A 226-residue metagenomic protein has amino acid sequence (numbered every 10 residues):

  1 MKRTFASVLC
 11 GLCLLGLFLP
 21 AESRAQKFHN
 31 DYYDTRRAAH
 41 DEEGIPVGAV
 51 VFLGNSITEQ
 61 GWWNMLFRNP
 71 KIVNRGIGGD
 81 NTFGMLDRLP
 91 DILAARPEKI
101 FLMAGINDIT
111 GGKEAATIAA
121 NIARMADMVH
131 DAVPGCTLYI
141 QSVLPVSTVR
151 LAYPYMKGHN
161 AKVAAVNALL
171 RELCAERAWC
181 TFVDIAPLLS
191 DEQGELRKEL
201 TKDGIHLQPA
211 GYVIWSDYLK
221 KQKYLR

Functional and structural regions predicted by a protein language model:
M1-S7: Positively charged n-region of N-terminal signal peptides that target proteins for export
L9-L17: Bacterial N-terminal signal peptides
C10, I45-P46, K198-E199: Short hydrophobic "helix-edge" motifs at membrane interfaces and signal-peptide entry regions
R24-K99: Serine-esterase "nucleophile elbow" of acetyl-processing enzymes
M65-K71, L86-R226: Alpha-helical cap/lid subdomain in secreted, periplasmic, or secretory-pathway luminal O-acyl-processing enzymes
